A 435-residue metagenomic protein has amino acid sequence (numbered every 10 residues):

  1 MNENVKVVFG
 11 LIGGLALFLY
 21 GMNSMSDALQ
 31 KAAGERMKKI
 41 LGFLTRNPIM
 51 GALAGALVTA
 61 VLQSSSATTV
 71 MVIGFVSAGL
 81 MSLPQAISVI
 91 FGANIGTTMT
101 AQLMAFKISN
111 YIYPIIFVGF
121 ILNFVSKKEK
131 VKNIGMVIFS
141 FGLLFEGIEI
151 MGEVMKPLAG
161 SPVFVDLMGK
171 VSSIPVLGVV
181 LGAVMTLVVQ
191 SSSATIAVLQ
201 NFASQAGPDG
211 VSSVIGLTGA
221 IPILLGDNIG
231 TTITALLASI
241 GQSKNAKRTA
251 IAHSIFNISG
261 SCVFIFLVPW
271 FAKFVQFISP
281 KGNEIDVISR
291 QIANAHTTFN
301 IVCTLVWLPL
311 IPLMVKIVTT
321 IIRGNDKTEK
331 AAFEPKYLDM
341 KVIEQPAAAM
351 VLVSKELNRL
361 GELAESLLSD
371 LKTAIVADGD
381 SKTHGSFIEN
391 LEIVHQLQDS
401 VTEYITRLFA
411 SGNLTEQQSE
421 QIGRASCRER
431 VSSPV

Functional and structural regions predicted by a protein language model:
N2-P48, I138-V184, F202-S204, V211-S213: Helix-loop-helix hairpins and the membrane-proximal interhelical loops of multi-pass alpha-helical transport proteins
L17, Q30, S66-V70, T97-A105 (+4 more regions): Alpha-helical transmembrane segments and their lipid-water interface positions in multi-pass membrane proteins
M22-K31, V72-S77, V118-K132, A235-G241: C-terminal ends of transmembrane helices
S24-A32, R36, I40, Q102 (+9 more regions): Membrane-spanning helices that line or support transport/gating and their immediate boundary helices in channels
E35, K39, F43, N47 (+16 more regions): Alpha-helical transmembrane segments of multi-pass membrane proteins, especially transporters and channels
T59-S64, V70-T97, Q102-Y111, L122-N123 (+4 more regions): Membrane-interfacial helix-loop connectors
M81, F106, I215, L237 (+4 more regions): Cytosolic, long alpha-helical scaffolding segments
F120-G182, I255-S261, I292-I311: Core mid-bundle transmembrane helix pairs that form the ion/substrate translocation pathway in diverse multi-pass
